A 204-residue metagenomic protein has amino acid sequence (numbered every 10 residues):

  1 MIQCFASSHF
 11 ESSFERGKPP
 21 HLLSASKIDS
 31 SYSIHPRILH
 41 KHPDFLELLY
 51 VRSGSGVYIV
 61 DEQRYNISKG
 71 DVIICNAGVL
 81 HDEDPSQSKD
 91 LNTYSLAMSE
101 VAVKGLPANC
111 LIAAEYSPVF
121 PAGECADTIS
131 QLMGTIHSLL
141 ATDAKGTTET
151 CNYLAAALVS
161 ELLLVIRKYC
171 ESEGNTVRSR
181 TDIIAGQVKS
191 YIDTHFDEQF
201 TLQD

Functional and structural regions predicted by a protein language model:
M1-S68, V72, V79, Q87 (+2 more regions): Generic protein-terminus/edge-of-domain signal
V57, D82, H195: Detector for the N-terminal beta1/A-loop initiation region of ABC nucleotide-binding domains
G78-A102: Ligand-binding loop in jelly-roll beta-barrel domains
A108-G134: Aromatic/histidine-rich interaction motifs
S117-D127, A141-A156, L163-D204: Short, Lys/Arg-enriched, Trp-marked, Pro/Gly-tolerant hinge/linker segments that flank
